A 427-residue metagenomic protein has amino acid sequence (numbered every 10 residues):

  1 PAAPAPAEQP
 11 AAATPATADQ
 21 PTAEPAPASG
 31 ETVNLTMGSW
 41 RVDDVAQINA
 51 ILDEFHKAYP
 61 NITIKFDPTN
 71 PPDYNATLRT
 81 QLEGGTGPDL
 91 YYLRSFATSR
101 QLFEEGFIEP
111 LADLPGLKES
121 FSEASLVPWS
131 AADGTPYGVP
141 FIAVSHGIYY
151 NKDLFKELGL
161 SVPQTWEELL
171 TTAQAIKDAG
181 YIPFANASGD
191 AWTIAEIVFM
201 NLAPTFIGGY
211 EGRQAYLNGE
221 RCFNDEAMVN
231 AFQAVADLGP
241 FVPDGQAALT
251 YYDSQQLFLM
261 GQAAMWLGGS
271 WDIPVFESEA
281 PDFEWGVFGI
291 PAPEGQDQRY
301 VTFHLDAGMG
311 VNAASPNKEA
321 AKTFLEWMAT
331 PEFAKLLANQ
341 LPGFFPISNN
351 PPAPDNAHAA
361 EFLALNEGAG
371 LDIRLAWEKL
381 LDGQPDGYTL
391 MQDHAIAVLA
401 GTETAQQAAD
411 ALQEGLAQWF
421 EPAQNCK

Functional and structural regions predicted by a protein language model:
A2-P25, S29, T63, K156 (+1 more regions): Conserved C-terminal helix/tail region of periplasmic/extracytoplasmic solute-binding proteins
E24-P27, R94-G147, L170, I176 (+4 more regions): Hinge/lid segment of periplasmic solute-binding proteins
S29, F96, R100-Q101, S270-D282 (+2 more regions): C-terminal lobe and pocket-closing loops of periplasmic/extracytoplasmic Venus-flytrap solute-binding proteins
A50-A124, P128, D153-Q164, G261-M265 (+3 more regions): Extracytoplasmic "Venus flytrap"/periplasmic binding protein-like
Q81, P88-D89, K118-L154, I182-N186 (+2 more regions): A structural signal for short loop-to-beta-strand junctions that line the ligand-binding cleft of periplasmic/secreted
E109-E123, T205-N230, S278-A280, A292-Y300 (+3 more regions): Short, solvent-exposed loop/beta-turn-alpha elements that line the ligand-binding surface or hinge of extracytoplasmic
Y137-F141, H146, L170-E220, A263: Extracytoplasmic/periplasmic solute-binding protein
A175, L217-A247: Glycine-centered hinge/linker elements that transmit conformational signals in sensory and ligand-binding systems
